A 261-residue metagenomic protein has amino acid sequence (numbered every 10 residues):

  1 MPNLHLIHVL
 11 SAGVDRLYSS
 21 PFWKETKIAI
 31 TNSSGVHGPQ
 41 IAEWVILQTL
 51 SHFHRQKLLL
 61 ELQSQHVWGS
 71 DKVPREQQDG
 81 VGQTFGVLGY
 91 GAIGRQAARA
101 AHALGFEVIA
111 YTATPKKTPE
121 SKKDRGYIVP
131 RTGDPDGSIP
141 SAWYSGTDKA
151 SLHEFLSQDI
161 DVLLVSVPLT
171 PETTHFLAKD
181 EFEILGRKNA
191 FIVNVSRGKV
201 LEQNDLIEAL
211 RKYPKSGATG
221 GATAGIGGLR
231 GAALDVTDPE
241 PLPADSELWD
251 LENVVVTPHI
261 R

Functional and structural regions predicted by a protein language model:
M1-S64, Q77-Q78: Phosphate/diphosphate ligand-binding glycine-rich loop within oxidoreductases
N3, E25-I28, D136-A142, G227-G228 (+1 more regions): A short helix-to-beta-strand connector/capping loop
K27, V81-T84, K179, N189: Phosphate-coordination loops involved in phosphoryl transfer and adenosine-cofactor binding
A29-W44, H52, L58, L62 (+3 more regions): C-terminal helix-to-coil terminal segments
L60-Q96: Glycine-rich NAD(P)-binding loop of Rossmann-like domains
A97-A101, L185: Aromatic pocket-lining residues of Rossmann-like dinucleotide-binding sites
I109: Conserved beta-strand positions in the Rossmann-like core of class I SAM-dependent methyltransferases
P115-E247: Rossmann-like adenosine-cofactor binding region
